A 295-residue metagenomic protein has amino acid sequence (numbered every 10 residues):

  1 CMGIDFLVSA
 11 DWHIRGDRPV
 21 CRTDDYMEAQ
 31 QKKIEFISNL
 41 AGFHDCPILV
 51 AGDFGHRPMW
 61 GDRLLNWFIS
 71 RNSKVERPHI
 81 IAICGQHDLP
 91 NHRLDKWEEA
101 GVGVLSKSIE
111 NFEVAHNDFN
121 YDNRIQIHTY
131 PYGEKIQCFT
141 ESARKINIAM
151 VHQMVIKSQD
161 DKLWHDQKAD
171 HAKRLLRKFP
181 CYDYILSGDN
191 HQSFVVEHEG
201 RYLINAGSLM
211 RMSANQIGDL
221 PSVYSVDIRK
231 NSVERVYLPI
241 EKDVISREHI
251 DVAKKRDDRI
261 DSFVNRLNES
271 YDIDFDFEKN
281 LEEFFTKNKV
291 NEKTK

Functional and structural regions predicted by a protein language model:
C1, V233-E234, E241-K295: Non-catalytic terminal accessory segments
G3, W12, P19-D118: Core catalytic region of metal-dependent phosphoesterases/phosphodiesterases, especially metallo-beta-lactamase-like
V8-A10, I48-D53, H79-H87, E113-N117 (+3 more regions): Active-site neighborhood of phospho(di)ester-bond hydrolases with catalytic His/Asp-centered motifs
I14, H56, V155, Q192 (+1 more regions): Short, glycine/acidic-enriched loop or turn micro-motifs at the edges of active sites
R15-D17, C21, E35, F68-P78 (+6 more regions): Catalytic phosphate/metal-binding cores of nucleic-acid and nucleotide-processing enzymes, i.e., regions that mediate
D25-I37, Y184, S213, I217-D219 (+2 more regions): Cap/insert and terminal regions of metallo-dependent hydrolase folds
W67-F68, S73-K74, I81-L175: Conserved catalytic scaffold of divalent metal-dependent phosphoesterases
L163-K230, R235: Conserved beta-sheet core of the metallophosphoesterase superfamily
